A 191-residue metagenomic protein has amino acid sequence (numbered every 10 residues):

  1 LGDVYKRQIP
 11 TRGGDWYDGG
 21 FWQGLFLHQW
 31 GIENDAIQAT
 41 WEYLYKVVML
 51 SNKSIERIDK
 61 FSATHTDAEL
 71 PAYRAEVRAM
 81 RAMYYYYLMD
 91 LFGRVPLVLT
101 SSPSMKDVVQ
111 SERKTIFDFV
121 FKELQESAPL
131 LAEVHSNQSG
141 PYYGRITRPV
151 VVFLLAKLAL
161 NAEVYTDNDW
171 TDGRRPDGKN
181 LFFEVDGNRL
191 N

Functional and structural regions predicted by a protein language model:
L1-Y5: Short, small-residue-biased leader/transition segments that mark boundaries at the very start of proteins
G13-F92, S104-G140: Conserved, well-structured interaction surfaces
Y45, M49, P149-L154: A structural signal for well-ordered alpha-helical segments within the folded catalytic domains of diverse enzymes
Y87-P96, H135, N161-W170: Short coil/turn linking the two alpha-helices of tandem helical-hairpin repeats
R94-R113, T166-N191: Short coil/linker segments at helix-helix boundaries
